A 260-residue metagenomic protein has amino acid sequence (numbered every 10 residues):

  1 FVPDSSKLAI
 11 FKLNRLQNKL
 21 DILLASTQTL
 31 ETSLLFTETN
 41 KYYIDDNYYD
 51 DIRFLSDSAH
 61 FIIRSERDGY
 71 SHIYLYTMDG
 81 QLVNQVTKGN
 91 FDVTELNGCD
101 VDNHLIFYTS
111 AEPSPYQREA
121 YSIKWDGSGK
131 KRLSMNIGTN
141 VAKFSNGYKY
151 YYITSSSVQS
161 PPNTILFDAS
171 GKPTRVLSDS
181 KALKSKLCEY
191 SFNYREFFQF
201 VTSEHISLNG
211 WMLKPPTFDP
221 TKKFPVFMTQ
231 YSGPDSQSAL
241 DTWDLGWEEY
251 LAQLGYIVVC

Functional and structural regions predicted by a protein language model:
F1-P3, D50-S56, G98-V101, F144-S145: Structural signature of eukaryotic scaffold interfaces centered on beta-propeller domains
A9-L16, S26, D51-D68, Y76-T77 (+7 more regions): Beta-strand C-termini and the immediately following turn/loop, strongest in propeller blades
F11, T139-C260: Serine-hydrolase catalytic core recognition
N18-K19, N47-Y48, D68-Y70, D92 (+5 more regions): Short, small/polar residue-rich loop motifs at catalytic or cofactor-binding pockets
D21-L23, H72-Y74, E119-Y121, N163-I165: A short loop-to-beta-strand structural motif that recurs across blades of beta-propeller domains
A25-D50, T77-D100, S110-P113, I123-N140 (+1 more regions): Multi-bladed beta-propeller domains
Q117-E119, T242: Beta-propeller blade termini and top-face loops
